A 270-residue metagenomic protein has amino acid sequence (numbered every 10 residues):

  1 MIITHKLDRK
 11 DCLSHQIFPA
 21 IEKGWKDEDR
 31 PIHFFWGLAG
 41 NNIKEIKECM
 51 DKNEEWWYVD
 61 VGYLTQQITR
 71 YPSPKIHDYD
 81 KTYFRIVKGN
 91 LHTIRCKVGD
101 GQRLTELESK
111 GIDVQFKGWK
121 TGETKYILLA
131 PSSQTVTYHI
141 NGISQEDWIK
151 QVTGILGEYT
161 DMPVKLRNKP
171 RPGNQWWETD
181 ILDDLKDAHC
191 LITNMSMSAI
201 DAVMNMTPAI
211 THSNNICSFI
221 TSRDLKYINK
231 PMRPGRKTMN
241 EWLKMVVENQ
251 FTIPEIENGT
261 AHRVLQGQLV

Functional and structural regions predicted by a protein language model:
M1-I2, T124-Y126, T207: Residues that mark the start of a beta-strand
M1-K44, T135-V136, H262-V270: N-terminal pre-catalytic "stem/leader" segment of glycosyltransferase-like enzymes
I2-R9, A130-P131, T135, I143-L182: Catalytic donor nucleotide-activated moiety binding site of glycosyltransferases and closely related
D8-K10, L38-N41, G62-T65, S132-V136 (+3 more regions): Short, solvent-exposed loop/turn segments at secondary-structure junctions
W25-D60, A188-N194: Short, well-ordered secondary-structure micro-motifs within conserved domains or adaptor modules
K26-E28, G157-I210, N214-N215: Donor nucleotide-activated moiety binding/catalytic core segment of transferases that use nucleotide-activated donors
K44-T105, S196-M197, A202-M204: A basic- and aromatic-enriched beta-loop-alpha substructure that forms the phosphate/nucleotide- and DNA/RNA-contacting
S73-T124, I220-V270: Leloir-type glycosyltransferase catalytic cores
